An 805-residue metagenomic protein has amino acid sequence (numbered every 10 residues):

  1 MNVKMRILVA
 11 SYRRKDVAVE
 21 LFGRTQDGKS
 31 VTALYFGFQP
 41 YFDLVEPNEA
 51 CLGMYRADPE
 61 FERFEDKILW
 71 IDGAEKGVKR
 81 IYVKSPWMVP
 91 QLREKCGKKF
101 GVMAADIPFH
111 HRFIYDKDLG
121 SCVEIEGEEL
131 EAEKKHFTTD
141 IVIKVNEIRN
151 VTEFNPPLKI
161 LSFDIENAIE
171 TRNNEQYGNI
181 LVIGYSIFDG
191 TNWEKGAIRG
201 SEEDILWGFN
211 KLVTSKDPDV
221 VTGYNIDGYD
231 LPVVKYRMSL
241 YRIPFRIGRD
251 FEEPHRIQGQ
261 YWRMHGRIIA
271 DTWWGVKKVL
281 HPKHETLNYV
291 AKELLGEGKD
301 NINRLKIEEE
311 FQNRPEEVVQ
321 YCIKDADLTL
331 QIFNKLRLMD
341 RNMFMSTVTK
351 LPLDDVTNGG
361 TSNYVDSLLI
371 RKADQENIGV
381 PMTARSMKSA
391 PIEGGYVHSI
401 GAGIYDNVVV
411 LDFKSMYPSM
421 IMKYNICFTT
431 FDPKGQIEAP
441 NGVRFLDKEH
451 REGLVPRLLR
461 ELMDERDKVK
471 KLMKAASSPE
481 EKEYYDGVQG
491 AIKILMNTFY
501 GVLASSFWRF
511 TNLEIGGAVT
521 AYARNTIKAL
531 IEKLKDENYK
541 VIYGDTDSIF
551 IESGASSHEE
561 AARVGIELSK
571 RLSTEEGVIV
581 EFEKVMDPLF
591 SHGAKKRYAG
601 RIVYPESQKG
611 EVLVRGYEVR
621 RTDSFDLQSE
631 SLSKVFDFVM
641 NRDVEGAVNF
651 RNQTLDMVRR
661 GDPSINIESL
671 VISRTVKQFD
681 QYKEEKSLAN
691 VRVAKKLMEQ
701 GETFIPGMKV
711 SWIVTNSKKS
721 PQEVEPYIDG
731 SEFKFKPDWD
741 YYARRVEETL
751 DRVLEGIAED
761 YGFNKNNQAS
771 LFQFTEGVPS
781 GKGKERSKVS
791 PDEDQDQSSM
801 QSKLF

Functional and structural regions predicted by a protein language model:
N2-F61, T138-V142, N146-T222, Y236: Conserved RNase H-like, two-metal-ion catalytic cores of nucleic-acid enzymes
F22, S121-V123, E308-M422, M473 (+5 more regions): Common nucleic-acid-contacting/processivity interface regions adjacent to the catalytic cores of nucleic-acid enzymes
F61, D72-P156: N-terminal accessory regions of nucleic-acid-interacting proteins
R149-G190, H450-S506: Active-site cores of enzymes that catalyze phosphoryl transfer or operate on phosphate-rich substrates
D217, V221, L231, L240-A326: Active-site-proximal helix-loop-helix substrate-binding element of RNase H-like nuclease domains
D230-S239, K414-F428: Short active-site loop/helix that positions an aromatic residue
I549-I566: Catalytic palm subdomain of template-directed nucleic-acid polymerases, centered on the conserved carboxylate motif
I566-F805: C-terminal, non-catalytic extensions of nucleic-acid polymerases
